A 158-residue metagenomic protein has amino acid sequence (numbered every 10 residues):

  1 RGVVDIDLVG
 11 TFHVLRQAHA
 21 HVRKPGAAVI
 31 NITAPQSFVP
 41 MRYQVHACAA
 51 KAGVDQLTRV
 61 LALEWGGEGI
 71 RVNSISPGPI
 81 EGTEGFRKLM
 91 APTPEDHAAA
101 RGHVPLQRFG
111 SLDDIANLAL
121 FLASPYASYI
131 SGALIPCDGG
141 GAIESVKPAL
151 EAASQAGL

Functional and structural regions predicted by a protein language model:
R1-D5: Active-site Tyr-X3-Lys motif and surrounding loop/helix of classical short-chain dehydrogenase/reductase
L15-R16, R59: A short, exposed helix-loop element centered on a Lys and neighboring polar residues
A20, L63-G67, S128: Alpha-helical segment proximal to the catalytic Tyr-Lys
I30-G53, T58-G67, P79-E81, G141: Catalytic loop of short-chain dehydrogenase/reductase
V39, L120, S131-L158: Short C-terminal tail/terminal secondary-structure segment of NAD(P)H-dependent dehydrogenase/reductase domains
G67, P79-V104, S145-L158: A glycine/serine/threonine-rich, flexible loop-to-helix segment that serves as the NAD(P) cofactor-binding "lid"
V104-I115, Y126: A conserved structural motif in NAD(P)-dependent oxidoreductases
